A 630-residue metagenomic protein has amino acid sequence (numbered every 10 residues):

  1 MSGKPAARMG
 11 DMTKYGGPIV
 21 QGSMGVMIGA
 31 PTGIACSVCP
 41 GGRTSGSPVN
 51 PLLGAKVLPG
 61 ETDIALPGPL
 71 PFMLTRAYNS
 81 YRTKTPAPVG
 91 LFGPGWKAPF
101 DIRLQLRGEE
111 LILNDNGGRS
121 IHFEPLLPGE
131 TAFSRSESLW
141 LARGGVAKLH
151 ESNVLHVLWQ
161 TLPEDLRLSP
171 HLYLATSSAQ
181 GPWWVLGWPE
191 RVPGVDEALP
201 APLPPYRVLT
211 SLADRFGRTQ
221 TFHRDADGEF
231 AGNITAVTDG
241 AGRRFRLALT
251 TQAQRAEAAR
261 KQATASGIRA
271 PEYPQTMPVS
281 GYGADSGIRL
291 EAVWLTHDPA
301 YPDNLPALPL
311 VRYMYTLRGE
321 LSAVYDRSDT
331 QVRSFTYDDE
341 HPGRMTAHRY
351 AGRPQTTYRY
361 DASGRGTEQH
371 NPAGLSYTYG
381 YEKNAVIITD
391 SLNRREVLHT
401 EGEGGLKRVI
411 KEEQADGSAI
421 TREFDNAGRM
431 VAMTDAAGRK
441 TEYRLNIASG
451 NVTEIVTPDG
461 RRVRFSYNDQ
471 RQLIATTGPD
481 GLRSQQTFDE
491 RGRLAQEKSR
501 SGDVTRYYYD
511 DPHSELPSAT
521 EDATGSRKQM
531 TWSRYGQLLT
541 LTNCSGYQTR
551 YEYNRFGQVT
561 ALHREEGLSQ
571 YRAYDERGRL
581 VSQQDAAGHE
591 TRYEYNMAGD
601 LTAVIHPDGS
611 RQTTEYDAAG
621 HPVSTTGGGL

Functional and structural regions predicted by a protein language model:
M1-V49, T221, R246, Y273 (+4 more regions): Intrinsically disordered, low-complexity proline/glycine-rich segments
M24-V26, T62, W184-G187: Hydrophobic/aromatic beta-strand elements that line small-molecule binding cavities or substrate pockets in beta-rich
A30-T83, Q160-E164: Intrinsically disordered, low-complexity segments enriched in small residues
K56-E61, K97-P99, Q105-E109: Short alpha-helical segments and helix-capping/turn motifs at coil-helix boundaries
L66-G68, Q105-R107, R167-S169: Solvent-exposed loop and beta-edge segments used for protein-protein assembly and interaction
S80, G90, I112-L113: Extracellular/virion structural assembly segments
K84-K97: Short, polar loop/linker segments at the starts of domains and inter-domain junctions
P94, E109-L630: Extended charged/polar low-complexity repeat regions
